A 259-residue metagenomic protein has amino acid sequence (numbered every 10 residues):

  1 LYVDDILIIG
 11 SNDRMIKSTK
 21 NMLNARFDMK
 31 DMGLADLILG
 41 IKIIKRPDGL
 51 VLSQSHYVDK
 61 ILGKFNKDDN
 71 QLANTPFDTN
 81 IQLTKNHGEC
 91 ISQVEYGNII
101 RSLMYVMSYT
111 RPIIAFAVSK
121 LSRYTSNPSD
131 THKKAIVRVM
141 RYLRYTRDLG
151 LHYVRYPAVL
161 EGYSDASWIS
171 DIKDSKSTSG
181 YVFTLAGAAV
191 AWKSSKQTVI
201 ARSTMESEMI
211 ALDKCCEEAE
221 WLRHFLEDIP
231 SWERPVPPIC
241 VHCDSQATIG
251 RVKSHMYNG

Functional and structural regions predicted by a protein language model:
L1-G259: Long, low-complexity, charge-biased intrinsically disordered regions
